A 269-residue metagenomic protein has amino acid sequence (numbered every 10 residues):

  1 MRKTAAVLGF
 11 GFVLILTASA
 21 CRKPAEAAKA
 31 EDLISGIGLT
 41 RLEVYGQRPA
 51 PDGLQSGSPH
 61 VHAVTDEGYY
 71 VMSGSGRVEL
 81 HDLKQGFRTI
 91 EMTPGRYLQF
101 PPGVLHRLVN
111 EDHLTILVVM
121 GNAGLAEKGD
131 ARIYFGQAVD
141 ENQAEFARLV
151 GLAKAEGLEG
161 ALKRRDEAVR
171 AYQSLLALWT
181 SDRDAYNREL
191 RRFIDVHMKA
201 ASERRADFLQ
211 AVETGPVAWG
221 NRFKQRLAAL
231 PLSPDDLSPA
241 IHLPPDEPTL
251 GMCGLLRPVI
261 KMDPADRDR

Functional and structural regions predicted by a protein language model:
T4, L8-A28: Bacterial Sec-dependent signal peptides at the C-terminal "C-region" and cleavage site
R41-A63: Conserved short histidine dyad/triad with adjacent acidic residue
P59-V61, D66-V71, T89-I90, L98 (+1 more regions): His/acidic/aromatic-lined binding-pocket segments of jelly-roll/cupin-type domains and related regulatory beta-sandwich
A63-V78, D82, V119-G121: Short, conserved beta-strand element in jelly-roll/cupin
D82-P102: Short acidic-glycine-tyrosine-enriched beta hairpin
H113-R183: Double-stranded beta-helix
A155-P231: An accessory alpha-helical subdomain
A206-R269: C-terminal non-catalytic accessory extensions
